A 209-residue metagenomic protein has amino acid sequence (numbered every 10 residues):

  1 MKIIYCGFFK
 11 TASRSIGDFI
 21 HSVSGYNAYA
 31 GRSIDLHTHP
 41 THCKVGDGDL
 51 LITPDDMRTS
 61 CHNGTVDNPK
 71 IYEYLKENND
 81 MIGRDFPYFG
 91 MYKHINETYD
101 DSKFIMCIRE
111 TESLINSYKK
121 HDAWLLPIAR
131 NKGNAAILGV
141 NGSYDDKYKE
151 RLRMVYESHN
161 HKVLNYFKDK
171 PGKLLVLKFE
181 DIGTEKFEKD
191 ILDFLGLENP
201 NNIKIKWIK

Functional and structural regions predicted by a protein language model:
M1-E77, N202, K209: PAPS-dependent sulfotransferase catalytic core
K2, D169-K209: Charged phosphate-binding loop/patch that engages nucleotide di/tri-phosphates or the phosphate backbone of nucleic
Y5-F8, R32, I82-Y88, I108-R109 (+1 more regions): Short His-Asn-centered micro-motif
D18, H161-K168, D193: Catalytic alpha-helical scaffold of carbohydrate-active enzymes acting on polysaccharides/glycoconjugates
G25-Y26, G48-L51, M91-H161, K173-L174 (+1 more regions): PAPS-dependent sulfotransferase catalytic domain
G64, D85-Y88, Y156: A conditional alpha-helix N-cap/helix-loop micro-motif detector
I71-Y99, M106-C107: Glycine-rich phosphate-binding loop used to anchor ATP phosphates in small-molecule kinases, encompassing both
Y72-K76, L164-K170: Short, conserved catalytic or adaptor-binding loops enriched in Gly and charged residues
